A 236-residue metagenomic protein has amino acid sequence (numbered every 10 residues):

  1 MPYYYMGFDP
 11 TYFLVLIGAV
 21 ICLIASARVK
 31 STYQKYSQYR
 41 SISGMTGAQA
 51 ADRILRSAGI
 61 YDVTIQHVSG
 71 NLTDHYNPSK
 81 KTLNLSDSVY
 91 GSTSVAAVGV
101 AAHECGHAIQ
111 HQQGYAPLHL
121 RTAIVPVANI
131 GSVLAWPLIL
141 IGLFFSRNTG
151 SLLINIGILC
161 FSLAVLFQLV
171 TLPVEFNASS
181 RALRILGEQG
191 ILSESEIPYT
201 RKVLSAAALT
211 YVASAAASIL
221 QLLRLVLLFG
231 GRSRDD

Functional and structural regions predicted by a protein language model:
M1-V15, V20, Q221: Intrinsically disordered, low-complexity regulatory segments in tyrosine-phosphorylation signaling proteins
P2-M6, S26-G131, L166-D236: Polar-ligand-bearing catalytic/cofactor-coordination segments of membrane-embedded or membrane-tethered inner-membrane
G7-V15, T149-L159: Hydrophobic alpha-helical transmembrane segments
T11-K35: N-terminal signal-anchor transmembrane alpha helix
L14-G18, L138, L153, T210: Small-residue packing motifs within transmembrane alpha-helices
I21-I24, G142, C160-T171: Alpha-helical transmembrane segments of multi-pass membrane proteins
V125-G150: Post-HExxH zinc-binding segment in Zn-dependent metallohydrolases
S132, W136, N155-F161: Residues within membrane-spanning alpha-helices of integral membrane proteins, especially the hydrophobic core/packing
